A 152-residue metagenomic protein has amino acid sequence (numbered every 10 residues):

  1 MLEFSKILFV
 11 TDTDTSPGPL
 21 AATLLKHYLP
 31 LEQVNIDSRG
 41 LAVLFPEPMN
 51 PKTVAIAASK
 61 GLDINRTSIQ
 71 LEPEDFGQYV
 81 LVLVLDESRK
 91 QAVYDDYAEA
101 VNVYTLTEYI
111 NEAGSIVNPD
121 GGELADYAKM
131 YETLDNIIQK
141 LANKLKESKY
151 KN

Functional and structural regions predicted by a protein language model:
M1-Q78, K144-N152: Conserved active-site segments centered on acidic
T13, D86-E87: Helix N-cap/beta->alpha junction signal
G77-V80, I116: Short secondary-structure transition/capping segments
E87-N152: Phosphate-binding/catalytic loops
